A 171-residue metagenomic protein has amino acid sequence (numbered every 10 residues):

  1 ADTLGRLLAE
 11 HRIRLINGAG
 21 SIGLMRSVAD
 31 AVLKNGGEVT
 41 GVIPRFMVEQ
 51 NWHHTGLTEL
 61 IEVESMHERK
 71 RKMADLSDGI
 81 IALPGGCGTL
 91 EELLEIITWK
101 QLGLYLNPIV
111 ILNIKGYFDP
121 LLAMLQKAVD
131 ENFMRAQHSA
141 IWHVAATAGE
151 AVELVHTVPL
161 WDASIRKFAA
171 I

Functional and structural regions predicted by a protein language model:
A1-L76, I114-L154, P159-I171: A cross-family phosphate/adenosyl-ligand binding-site feature
S21-R26, P44, G88-E91, Q101 (+1 more regions): Short, flexible micro-motifs
E38-T40, L102-N113: Gly/Pro- and small hydrophobic-enriched strand-loop and loop-to-helix capping segments that sit at the rims
E68-G103, V110, W161-K167: Active-site/ligand-binding-proximal alpha/beta "capping" segment
L83, L104-N107, K115-P120: Glycine-rich phosphate/nucleotide-binding loop
L83-P84, P108-L112, S139-W142: Flexible, glycine/proline-enriched loop segments at strand-loop-helix junctions that form or flank small-ligand binding
